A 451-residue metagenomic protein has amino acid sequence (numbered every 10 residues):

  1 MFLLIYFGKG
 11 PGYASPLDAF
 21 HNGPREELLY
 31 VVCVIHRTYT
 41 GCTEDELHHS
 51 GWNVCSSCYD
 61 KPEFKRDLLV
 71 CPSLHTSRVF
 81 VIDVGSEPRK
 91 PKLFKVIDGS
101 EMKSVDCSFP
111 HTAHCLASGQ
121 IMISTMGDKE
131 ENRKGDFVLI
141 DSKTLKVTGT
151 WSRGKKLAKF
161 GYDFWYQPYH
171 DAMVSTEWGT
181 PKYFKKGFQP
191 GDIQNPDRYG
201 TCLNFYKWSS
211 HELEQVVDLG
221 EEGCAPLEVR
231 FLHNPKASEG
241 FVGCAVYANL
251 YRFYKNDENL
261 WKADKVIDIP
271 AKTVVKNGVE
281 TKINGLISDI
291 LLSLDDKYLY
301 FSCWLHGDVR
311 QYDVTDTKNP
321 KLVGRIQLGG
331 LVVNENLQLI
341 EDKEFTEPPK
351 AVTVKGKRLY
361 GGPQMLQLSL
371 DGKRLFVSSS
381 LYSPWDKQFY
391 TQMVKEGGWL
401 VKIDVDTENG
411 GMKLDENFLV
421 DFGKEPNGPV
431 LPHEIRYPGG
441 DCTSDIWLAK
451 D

Functional and structural regions predicted by a protein language model:
M1-G8, A14, A19-N53, P62-F64 (+3 more regions): Beta-propeller domains
F2-R25, D45-K65, D106-S118, W165-D171 (+4 more regions): Structural signature of eukaryotic scaffold interfaces centered on beta-propeller domains
P16-P24, V31-H36, Y59-C71, I123-K134 (+3 more regions): Short, conserved, GDST-rich strand-edge loop motifs in beta-rich repeat architectures
R37-W52, K95-D106, T150-K159, L213-C224 (+3 more regions): Surface-exposed loop and turn segments in beta-propeller and other repeat-based domains that flank or scaffold
T40, V81-P91, S142-L145, F205-E212 (+5 more regions): Short loop/turn segments immediately following beta-strands, especially the blade-tip and inter-blade linker loops
V84-P168: Asp-box/WD-like beta-propeller blade repeats and closely related beta-sheet repeat scaffolds
G154-G161, W165-T317: Beta-propeller domains
A237-K255, E280-M393: Loop/turn-rich, solvent-exposed surfaces of beta-rich toroidal or solenoidal domains
